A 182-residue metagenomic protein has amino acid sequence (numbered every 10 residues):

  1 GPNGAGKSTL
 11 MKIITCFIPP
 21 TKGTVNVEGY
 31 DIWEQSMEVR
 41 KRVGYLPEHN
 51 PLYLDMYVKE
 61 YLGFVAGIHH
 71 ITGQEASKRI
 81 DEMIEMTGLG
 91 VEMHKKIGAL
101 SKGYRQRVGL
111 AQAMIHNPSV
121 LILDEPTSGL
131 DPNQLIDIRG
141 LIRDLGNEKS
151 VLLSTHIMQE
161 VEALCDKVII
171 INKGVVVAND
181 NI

Functional and structural regions predicted by a protein language model:
T15: Helix-to-loop junction immediately C-terminal to a conserved catalytic motif
G23-D31, E38-V39: Conserved ABC transporter NBD signature motif
G63, G67, Q74-E92: Conserved ABC ATPase "signature" region
L121-D124: Catalytic Walker B motif of ABC-type/P-loop ATPase nucleotide-binding domains
L135-N147: Helical segment within the ABC ATPase nucleotide-binding domain
N179-D180: ABC ATPase "signature
